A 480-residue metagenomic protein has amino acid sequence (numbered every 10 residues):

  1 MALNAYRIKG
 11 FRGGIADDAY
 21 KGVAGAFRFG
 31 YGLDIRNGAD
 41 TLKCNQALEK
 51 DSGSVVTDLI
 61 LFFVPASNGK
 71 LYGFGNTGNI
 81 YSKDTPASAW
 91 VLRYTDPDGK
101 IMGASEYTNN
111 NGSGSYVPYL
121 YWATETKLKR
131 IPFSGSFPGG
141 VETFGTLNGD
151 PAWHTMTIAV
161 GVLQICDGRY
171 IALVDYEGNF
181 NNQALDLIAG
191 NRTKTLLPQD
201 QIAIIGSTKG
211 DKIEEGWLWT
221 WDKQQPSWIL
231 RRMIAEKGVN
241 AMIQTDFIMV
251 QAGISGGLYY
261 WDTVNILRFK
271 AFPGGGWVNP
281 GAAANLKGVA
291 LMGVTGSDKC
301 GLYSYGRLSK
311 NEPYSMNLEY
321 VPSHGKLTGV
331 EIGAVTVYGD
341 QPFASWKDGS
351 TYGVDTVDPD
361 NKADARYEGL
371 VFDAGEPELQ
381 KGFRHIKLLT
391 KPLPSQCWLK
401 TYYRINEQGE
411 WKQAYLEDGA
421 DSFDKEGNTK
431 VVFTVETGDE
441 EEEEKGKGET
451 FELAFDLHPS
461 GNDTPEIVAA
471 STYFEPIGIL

Functional and structural regions predicted by a protein language model:
M1-D96, Y107-G139, T155, A159-V162 (+7 more regions): N-terminal beta-propeller domains
S52-T57, P97-K100, N148-D150, M156 (+5 more regions): Conserved loop/turn at the beginning of each blade in beta-propeller domains
L61, M102-G103, H154, K194-T195 (+3 more regions): Beta-propeller and closely related beta-sheet repeat lectin domains
S82-T85, T124, I131-F133, E312-M316 (+1 more regions): Non-cytosolic beta-sandwich-type ligand-binding/adhesion modules
R93-Y94, V141-L147, Q183-A184, R231 (+4 more regions): Local beta-strand/beta-hairpin segments that build beta-sheet-rich folds
V162, T208, G293-V294, D340-W346 (+2 more regions): Large eukaryotic, non-enzymatic subunits of multiprotein complexes that serve as scaffolds/tethers, characterized by
K270-A282, K310-V337: Conserved blade-ending motifs and adjacent loop-strand segments that build the rim/top face of beta-propeller domains
G329-L370: Blade-level signature of beta-propeller repeat domains, shared across WD40, Kelch, NHL, RCC1 and BNR/Asp-box propellers
